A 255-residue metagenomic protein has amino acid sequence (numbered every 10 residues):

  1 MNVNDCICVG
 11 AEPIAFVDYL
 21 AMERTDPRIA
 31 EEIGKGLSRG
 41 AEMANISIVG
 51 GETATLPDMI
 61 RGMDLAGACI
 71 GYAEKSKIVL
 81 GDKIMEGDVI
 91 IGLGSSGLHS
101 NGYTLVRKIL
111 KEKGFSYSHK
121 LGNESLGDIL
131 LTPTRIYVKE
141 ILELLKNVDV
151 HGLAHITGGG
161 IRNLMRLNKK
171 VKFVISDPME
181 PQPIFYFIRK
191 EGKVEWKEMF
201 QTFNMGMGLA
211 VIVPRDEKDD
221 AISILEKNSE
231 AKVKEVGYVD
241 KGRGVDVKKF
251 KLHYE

Functional and structural regions predicted by a protein language model:
M1-C8: Active-site cofactor/substrate anionic-group-binding motifs, chiefly glycine- and Lys/Arg-rich phosphate-binding loops
V9-P13, K111, F115, G159: Short connector loops/turns at beta-strand edges and beta->alpha or beta->beta junctions
G10-E12, L105, D149, K232: Short loop/turn motifs at secondary-structure junctions
E12-T104, Y238, K248-F250: Glycine-rich anion-binding loops of enzyme active sites
I29-S47, D58-M63, G122-L131, R135-E255: Glycine-/charge-enriched secondary-structure boundary and capping motifs
E86-E124, D128: Acidic, glycine-rich loop-and-beta core segments that form the ion-binding/anion-interacting portion of active sites
